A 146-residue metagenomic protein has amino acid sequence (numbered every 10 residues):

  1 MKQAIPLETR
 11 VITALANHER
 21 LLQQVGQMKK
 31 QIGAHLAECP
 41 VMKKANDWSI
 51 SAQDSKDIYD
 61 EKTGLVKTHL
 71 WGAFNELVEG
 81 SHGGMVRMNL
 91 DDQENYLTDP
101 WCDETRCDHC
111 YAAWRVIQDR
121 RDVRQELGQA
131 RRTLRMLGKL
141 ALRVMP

Functional and structural regions predicted by a protein language model:
K2-S49, R106-L140: Contiguous, amphipathic alpha-helical segments that mediate oligomerization or scaffolding in large protein assemblies
M28-D92: Extended alpha-helical coiled-coil "stalk/arm" regions that act as elongated linkers or oligomerization scaffolds
E76-R121: Amphipathic protein-protein interaction modules
L142-P146: Short, charged, intrinsically disordered terminal tails
